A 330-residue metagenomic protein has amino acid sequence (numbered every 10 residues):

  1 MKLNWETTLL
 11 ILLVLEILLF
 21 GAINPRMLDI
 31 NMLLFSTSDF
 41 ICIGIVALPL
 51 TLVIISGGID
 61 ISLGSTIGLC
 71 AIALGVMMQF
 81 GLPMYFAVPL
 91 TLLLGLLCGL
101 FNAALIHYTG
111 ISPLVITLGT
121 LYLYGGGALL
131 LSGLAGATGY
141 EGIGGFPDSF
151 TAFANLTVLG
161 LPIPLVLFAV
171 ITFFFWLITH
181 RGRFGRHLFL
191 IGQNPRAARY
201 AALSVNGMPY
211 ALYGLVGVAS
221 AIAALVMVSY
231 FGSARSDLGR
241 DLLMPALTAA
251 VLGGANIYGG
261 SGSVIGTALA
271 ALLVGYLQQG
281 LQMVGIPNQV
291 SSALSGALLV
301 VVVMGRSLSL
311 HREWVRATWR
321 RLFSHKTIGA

Functional and structural regions predicted by a protein language model:
M1-A47, G81-F86, L203, A211 (+1 more regions): Membrane-interfacial amphipathic/re-entrant helices at transmembrane-helix boundaries
M1-L18, Q193, Y200-G207, L281-A330: Cytosolic-side transmembrane-helix boundaries in multi-pass membrane proteins
M1-N4, S56-I59, Q79, L97-G142 (+3 more regions): Short loop segments and helix-boundary regions at transmembrane helix junctions of multi-pass inner-membrane proteins
E16-F80, A104-I111, A250, G254-V264 (+1 more regions): Single transmembrane alpha-helix segments in multi-pass membrane proteins
I23-F35, A128-A135, A154, I178-G185 (+2 more regions): Inter-helical junctions in multi-pass inner-membrane proteins, predominant in energy-converting antiporter-like
P83-T91, L97-N102, I106, T157-A234: Helix-loop-helix "hairpin" substructures at the membrane interface of multi-pass membrane proteins
P113-R181, M208-A211, Y230-G239, A317-A330: Transmembrane helix-bundle core of multi-pass membrane transporters and related energy-transducing complexes
S220, Y230-G296: Transmembrane alpha-helical segments in multi-pass inner-membrane proteins
